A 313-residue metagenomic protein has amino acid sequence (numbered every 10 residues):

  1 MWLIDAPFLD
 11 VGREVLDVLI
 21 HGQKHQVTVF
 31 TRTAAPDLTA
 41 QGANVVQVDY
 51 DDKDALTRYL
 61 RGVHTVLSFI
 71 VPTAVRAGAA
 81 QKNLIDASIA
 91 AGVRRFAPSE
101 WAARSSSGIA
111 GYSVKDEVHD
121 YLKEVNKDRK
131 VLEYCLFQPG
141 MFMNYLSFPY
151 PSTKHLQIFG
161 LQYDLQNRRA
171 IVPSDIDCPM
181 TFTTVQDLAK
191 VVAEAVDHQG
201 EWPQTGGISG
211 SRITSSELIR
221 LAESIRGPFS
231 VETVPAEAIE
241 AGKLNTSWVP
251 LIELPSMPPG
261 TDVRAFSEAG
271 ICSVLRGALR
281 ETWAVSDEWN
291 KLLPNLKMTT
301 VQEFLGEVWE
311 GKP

Functional and structural regions predicted by a protein language model:
M1-W2, V66: Conserved hydrophobic helix-helix packing surfaces used for dimerization/oligomerization
W2-Q26, F30-Q41, D51-D54, A91 (+2 more regions): Oxidoreductase cofactor-interface core, primarily capturing Rossmann-like NAD(P)-dependent enzymes
A6, I70, E100: Glycine-rich, N-terminal phosphate-binding loop of Rossmann-like dinucleotide-binding domains
T31-A91, R104-S107: NAD(P)H-binding glycine-rich loop region in Rossmannoid oxidoreductase-like domains and their noncatalytic homologs
T57, V185-A193, M298-G306: Short, amphipathic alpha-helical "lid/cap" segments that border enzyme active or binding sites
I219-E281: Terminal hydrophobic/aromatic helix or amphipathic segment near a protein terminus
A284-P313: Amphipathic terminal alpha-helices
